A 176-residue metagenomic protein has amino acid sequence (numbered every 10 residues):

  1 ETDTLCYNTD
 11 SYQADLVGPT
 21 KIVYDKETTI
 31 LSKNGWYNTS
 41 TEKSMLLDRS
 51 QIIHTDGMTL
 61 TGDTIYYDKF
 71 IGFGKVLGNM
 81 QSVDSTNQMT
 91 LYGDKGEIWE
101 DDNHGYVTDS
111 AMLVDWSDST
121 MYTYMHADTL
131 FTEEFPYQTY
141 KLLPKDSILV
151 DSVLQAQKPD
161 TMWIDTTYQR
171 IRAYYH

Functional and structural regions predicted by a protein language model:
E1-H176: Mature-chain termini and adjacent capping regions
